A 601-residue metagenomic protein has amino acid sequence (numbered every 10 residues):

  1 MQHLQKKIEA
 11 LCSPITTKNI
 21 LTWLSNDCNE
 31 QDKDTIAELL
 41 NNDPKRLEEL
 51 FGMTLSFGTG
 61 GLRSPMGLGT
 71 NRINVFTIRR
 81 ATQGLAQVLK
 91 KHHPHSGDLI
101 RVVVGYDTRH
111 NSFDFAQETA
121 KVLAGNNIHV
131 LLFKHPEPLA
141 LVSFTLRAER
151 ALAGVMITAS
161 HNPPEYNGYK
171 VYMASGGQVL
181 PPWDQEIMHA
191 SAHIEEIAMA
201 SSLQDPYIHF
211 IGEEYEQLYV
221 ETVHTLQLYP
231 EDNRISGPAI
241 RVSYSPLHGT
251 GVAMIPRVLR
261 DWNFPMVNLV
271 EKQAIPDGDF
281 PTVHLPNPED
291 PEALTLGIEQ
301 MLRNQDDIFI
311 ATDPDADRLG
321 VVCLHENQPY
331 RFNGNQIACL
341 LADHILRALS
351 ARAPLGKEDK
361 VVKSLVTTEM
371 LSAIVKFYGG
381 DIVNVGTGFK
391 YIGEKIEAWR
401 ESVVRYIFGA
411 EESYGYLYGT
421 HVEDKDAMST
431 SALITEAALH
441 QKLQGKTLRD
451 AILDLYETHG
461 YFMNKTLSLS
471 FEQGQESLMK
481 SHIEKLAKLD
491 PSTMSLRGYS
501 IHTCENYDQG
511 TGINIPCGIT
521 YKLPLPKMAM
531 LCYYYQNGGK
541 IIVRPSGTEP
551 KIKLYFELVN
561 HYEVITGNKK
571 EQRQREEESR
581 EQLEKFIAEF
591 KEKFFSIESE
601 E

Functional and structural regions predicted by a protein language model:
K7-T119, H209-V242, T250: An N-terminal, well-structured beta->alpha segment
W23, D27, R46-F51, L55 (+1 more regions): Gly/Ser/Thr-enriched, mixed-charge loops and adjacent short helices that form phosphate/oxyanion-binding elements
F51-N71, A159-S160, P246-V258, P314 (+3 more regions): Conserved phosphate/anionic-ligand binding catalytic regions in large, soluble enzymes, centered on
V103-Y166, P265-V321: N-terminal small/polar loop signature for handling phosphorylated ligands or for N-terminal nucleophile
F113-E118, S143-R147, E165-V171, M199-A200 (+8 more regions): Short acidic, glycine/serine/threonine-rich loops at helix termini
F144-M199, P314, H325, E412: Active-site phosphate-binding/coordination module
A174-G177, H189, E195, E299-K363 (+1 more regions): Replace "Mg2+/Mn2+-dependent" with "divalent metal-dependent
D306-I308, Q328, A348-R544, K551-Y555 (+1 more regions): Phosphate-binding and adjacent anionic-ligand microenvironments
